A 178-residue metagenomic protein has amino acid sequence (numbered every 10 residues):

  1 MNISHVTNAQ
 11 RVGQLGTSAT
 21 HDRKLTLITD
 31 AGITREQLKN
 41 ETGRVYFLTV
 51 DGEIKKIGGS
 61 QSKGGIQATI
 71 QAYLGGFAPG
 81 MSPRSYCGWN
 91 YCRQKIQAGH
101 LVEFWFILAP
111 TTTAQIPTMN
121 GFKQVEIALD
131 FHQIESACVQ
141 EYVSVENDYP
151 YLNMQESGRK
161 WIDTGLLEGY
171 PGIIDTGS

Functional and structural regions predicted by a protein language model:
M1-G43, F47-K55, Q61-S178: Boundary/linker segments flanking structured domains
